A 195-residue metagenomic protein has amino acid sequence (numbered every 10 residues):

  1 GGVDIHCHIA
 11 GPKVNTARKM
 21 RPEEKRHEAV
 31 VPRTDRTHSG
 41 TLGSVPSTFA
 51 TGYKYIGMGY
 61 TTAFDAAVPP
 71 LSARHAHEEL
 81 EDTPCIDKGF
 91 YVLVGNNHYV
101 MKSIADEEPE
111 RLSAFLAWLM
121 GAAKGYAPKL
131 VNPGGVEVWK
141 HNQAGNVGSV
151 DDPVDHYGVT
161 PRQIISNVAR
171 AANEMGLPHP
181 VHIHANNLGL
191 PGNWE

Functional and structural regions predicted by a protein language model:
G2-L80: Metal-associated gating/positioning segment near the N- to mid-region
V3-C7, A63-D65, K88-L93, Y126-L130 (+1 more regions): Hydrophobic faces of well-ordered beta-strands that scaffold small-molecule active sites in alpha/beta enzyme cores
H8-A10, V68, L93-N97, V131-G135 (+1 more regions): Active-site beta-loop-alpha junctions enriched in small/polar residues
M20-L42, K102-R111, N142-V159: Charged, glycine/proline-rich intrinsically disordered loops and linkers
G57, D82-C85, A122-G125: Alpha-helix termination/capping residues and helix-transition junctions
D65, Y99-V100, V138-K140: A generic structural signal for short coil/turn motifs at secondary-structure boundaries
P69-F115: Mid-domain alpha/beta scaffold segments of enzyme catalytic cores
H75, E107-E195: Histidine/acidic residue-rich metal-binding segments in metalloenzymes
